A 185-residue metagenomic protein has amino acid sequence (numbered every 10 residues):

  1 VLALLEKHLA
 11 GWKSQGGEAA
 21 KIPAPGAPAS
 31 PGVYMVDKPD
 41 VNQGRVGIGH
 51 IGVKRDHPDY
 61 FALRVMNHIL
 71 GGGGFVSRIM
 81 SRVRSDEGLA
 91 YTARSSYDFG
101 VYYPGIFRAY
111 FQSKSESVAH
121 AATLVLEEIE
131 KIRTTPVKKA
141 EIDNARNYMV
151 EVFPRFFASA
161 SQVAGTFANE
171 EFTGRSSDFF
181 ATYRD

Functional and structural regions predicted by a protein language model:
V1, A20-A24, G47, F153 (+1 more regions): Histidine-acidic residue clusters that define the catalytic metal-binding segment of zinc metallopeptidase domains
L2-A3, A122: Charge-rich, low-aromatic oligomerization/scaffolding segments with amphipathic character
K7, G11-H57, G71-H120, E141 (+3 more regions): Non-catalytic beta-strand/loop surface segments
A109-Y110, E130-T134, F179-R184: Short beta-alpha connecting loops at secondary-structure transitions that line or flank enzyme active sites
